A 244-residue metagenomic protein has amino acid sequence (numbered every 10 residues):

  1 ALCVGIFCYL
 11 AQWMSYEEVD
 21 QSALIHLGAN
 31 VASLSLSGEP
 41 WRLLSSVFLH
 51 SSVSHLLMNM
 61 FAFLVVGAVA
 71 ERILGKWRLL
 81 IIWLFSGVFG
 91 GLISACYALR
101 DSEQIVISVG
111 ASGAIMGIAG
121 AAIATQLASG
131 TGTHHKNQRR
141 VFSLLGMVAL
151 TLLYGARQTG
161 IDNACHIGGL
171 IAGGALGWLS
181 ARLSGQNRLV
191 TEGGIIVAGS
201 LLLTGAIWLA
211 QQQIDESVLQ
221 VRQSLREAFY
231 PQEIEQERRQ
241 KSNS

Functional and structural regions predicted by a protein language model:
A1, G38, R42, N137-G155 (+1 more regions): Aromatic-enriched alpha-helical transmembrane segments of multi-pass intramembrane proteins
A1, L57, L80-L84, V141-L145 (+3 more regions): Hydrophobic alpha-helical transmembrane segments
C3-V109, A156-A164: N-terminal TM1-TM2 helical hairpin plus the immediately adjacent luminal interfacial "cap"
Y16-E17, L36-S37, I93-D101, I123-S129 (+3 more regions): Juxtamembrane membrane-interface segments at transmembrane alpha-helix termini
L56-F85, Q126, T131, H135 (+1 more regions): Solvent-exposed interhelical
F63, I82, S86, G90 (+6 more regions): Alpha-helical transmembrane segments in multi-pass membrane proteins
I105-T125, N163-C165: Membrane-interface micro-motifs in multi-pass membrane enzymes
L153-S244: C-terminal transmembrane module of polytopic alpha-helical membrane proteins
